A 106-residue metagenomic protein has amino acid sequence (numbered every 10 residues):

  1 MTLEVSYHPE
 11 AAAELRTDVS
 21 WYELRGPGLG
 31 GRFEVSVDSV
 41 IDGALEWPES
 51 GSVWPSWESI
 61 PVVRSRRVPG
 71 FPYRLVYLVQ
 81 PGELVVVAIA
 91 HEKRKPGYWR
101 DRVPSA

Functional and structural regions predicted by a protein language model:
M1-S36, A106: Arg/Lys-rich, positively charged N-terminal/basic patches that mediate binding to nucleic acids
T2, G31-L45, S65-G70: PIN-domain endoribonuclease scaffold, especially VapC-family toxins
P27, D42, E46-S50, R94: Generic structural signal for secondary-structure transition and capping sites
G31-R32, S52-S56, Y98: Short, hydrophobic secondary-structure boundary micro-motifs
E46-L84: Basic/aromatic recognition patch in beta-strand/loop cores that engages polyanionic ligands
V68-A106: Enriched for short, Lys/Arg-rich terminal
